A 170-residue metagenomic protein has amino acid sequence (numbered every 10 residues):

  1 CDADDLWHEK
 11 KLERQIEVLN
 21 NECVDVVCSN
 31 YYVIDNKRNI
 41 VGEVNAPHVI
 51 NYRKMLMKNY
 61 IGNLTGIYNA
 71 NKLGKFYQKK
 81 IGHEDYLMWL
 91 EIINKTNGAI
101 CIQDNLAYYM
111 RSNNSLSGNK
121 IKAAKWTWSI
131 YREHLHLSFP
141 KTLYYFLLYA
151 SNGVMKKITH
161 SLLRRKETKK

Functional and structural regions predicted by a protein language model:
D2, V41-G42: Internal catalytic or translocation cores that form aromatic/hydrophobic pockets or channels for amphipathic metabolites
D2-L6, N30: The conserved acidic donor/metal-binding loop of glycosyltransferases
H8-E9, N69: GHKL-family ATP-binding catalytic core of two-component histidine kinases
K10-V41: Conserved donor NDP-sugar-binding/catalytic core segment of glycosyltransferases
E13, E17, L87, S129: Active-site phosphate/pyrophosphate-handling residues
G42-W126: Conserved nucleotide-sugar donor-binding catalytic segment
A99, N105-L106, N113-K170: Non-catalytic, C-terminal membrane-associated alpha-helical segments of glycosyltransferases
